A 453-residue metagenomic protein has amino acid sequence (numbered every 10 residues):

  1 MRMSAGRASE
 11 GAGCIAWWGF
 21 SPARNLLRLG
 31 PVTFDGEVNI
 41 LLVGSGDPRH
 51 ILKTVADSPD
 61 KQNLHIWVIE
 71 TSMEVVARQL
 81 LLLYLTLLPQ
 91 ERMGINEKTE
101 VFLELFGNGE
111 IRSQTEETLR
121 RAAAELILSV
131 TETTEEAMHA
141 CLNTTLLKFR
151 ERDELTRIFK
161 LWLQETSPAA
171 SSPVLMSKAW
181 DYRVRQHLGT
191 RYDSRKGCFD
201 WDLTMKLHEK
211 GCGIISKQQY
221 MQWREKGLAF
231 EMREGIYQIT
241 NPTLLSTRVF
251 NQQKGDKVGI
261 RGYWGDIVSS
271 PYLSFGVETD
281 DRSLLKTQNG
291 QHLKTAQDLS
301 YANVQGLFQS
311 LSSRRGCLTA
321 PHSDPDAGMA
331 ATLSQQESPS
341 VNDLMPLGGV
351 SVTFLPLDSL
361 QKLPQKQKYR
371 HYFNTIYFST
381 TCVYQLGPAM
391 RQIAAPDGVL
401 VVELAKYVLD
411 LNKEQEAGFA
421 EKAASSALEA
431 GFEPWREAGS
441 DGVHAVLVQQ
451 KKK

Functional and structural regions predicted by a protein language model:
M1-K453: Domain-level detector for long C-terminal conserved domains
